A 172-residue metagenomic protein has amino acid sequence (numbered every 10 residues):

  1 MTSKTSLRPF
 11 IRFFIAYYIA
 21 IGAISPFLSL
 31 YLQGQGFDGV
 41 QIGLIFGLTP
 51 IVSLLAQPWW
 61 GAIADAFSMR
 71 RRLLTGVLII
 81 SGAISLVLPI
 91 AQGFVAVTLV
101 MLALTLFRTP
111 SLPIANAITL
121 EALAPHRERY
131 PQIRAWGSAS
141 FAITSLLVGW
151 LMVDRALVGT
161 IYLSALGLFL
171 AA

Functional and structural regions predicted by a protein language model:
T2-P50: Helix-loop boundary and gating motifs at the non-cytosolic
I15, I84-L88, F94-P113, I118: Hydrophobic core of transmembrane alpha-helices in multi-pass small-molecule transporters, especially MFS/SLC-type
G36, S68, I90-V95: Helix-breaking motifs and short loop linkers at transmembrane-helix boundaries and internal kinks in secondary membrane
L44-A62: Central cavity-lining transmembrane alpha-helices of secondary-active solute carriers, predominantly the Major
R72-L86, L166: Structural signature of the two symmetry-related core transmembrane helices
R127-V148: Glycine-rich segments within core transmembrane alpha-helices of 12-TM secondary carriers
T144, G159-A172: Symmetry-related core transmembrane helices of the 12-TM Major Facilitator Superfamily/SLC fold
